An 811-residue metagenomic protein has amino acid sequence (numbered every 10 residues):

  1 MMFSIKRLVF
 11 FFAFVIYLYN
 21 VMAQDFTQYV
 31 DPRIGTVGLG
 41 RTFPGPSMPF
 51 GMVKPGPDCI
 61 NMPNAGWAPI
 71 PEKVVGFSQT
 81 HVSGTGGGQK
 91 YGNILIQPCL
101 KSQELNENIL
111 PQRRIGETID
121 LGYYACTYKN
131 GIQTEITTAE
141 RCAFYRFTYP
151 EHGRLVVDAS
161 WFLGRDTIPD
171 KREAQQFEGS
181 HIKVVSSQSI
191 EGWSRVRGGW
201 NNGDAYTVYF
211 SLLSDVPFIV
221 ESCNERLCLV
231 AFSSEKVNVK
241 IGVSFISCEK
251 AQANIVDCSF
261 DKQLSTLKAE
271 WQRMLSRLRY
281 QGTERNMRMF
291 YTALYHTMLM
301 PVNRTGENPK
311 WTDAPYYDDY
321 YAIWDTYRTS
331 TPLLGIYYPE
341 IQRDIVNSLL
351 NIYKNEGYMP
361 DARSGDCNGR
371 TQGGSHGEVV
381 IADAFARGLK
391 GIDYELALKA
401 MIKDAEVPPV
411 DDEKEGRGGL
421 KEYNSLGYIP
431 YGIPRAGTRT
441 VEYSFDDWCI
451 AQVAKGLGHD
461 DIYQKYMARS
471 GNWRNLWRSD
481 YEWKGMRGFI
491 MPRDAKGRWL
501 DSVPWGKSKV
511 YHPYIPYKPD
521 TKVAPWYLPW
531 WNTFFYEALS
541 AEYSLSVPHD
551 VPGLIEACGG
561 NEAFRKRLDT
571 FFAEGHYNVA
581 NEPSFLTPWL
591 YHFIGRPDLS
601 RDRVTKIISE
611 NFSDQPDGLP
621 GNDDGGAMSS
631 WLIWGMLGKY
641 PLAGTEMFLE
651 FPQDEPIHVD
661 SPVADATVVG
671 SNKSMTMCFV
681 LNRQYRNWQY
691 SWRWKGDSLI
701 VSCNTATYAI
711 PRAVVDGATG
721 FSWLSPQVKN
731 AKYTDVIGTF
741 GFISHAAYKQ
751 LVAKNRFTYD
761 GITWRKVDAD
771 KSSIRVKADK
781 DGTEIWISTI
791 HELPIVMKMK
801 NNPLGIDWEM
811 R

Functional and structural regions predicted by a protein language model:
M1-V9: Bacterial N-terminal signal peptides that target proteins for export
Q24-V379, F385-V441, C449-N475, Y481-R487 (+4 more regions): Accessory carbohydrate-recognition regions in carbohydrate-active enzymes
D446: ATP-dependent phospho-/nucleotidyl transfer catalytic cores
E655, P662-R811: Acidic, serine/threonine-rich low-complexity disordered tracts
